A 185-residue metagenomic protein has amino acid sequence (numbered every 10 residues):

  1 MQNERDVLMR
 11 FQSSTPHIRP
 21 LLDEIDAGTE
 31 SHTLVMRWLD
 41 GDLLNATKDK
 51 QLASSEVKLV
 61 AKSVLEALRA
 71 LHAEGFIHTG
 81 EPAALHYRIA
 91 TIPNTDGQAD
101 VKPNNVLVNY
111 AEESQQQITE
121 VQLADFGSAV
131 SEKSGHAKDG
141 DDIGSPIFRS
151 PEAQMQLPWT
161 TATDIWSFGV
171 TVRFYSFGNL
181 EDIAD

Functional and structural regions predicted by a protein language model:
Q2, D6-I18: Structural motif at the C-terminus of the N-lobe alphaC helix and the adjacent alphaC-beta4 loop of the Hanks-type
P20-H32, D40: Short beta-strand micro-motifs within the conserved protein kinase catalytic domain, predominantly in the N-lobe
A27-S31, L180-D185: C-terminal lobe of the eukaryotic/viral protein kinase catalytic domain
W38-K48: Structural motif in protein kinase domains
V60-A61: Activation segment signature within eukaryotic-like protein kinase domains
V64-I77, I89-G97: Protein kinase catalytic-loop region centered on the HRD/HxD motif
A84-R88, K102-I147: Activation segment/activation loop of eukaryotic-type protein kinase catalytic domains
D164: Conserved catalytic-loop aspartate of Hanks-type protein kinases
